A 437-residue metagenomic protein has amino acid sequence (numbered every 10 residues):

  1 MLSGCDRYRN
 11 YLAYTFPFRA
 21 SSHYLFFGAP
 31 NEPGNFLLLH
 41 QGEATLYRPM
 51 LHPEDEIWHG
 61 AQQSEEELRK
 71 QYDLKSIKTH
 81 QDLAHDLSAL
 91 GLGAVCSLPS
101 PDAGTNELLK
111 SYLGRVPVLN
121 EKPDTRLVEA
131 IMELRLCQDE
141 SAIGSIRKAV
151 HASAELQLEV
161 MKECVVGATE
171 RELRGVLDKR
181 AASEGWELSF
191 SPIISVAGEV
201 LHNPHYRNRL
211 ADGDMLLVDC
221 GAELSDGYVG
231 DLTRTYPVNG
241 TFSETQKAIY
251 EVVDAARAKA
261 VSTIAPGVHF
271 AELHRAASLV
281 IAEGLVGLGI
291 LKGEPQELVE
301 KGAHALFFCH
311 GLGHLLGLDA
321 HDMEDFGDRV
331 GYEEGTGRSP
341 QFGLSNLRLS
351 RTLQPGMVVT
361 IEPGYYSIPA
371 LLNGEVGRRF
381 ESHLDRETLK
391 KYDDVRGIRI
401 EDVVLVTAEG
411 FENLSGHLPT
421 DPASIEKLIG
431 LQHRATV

Functional and structural regions predicted by a protein language model:
M1-V437: Active-site neighborhoods and metal-handling regions in enzymes and metal-associated proteins
